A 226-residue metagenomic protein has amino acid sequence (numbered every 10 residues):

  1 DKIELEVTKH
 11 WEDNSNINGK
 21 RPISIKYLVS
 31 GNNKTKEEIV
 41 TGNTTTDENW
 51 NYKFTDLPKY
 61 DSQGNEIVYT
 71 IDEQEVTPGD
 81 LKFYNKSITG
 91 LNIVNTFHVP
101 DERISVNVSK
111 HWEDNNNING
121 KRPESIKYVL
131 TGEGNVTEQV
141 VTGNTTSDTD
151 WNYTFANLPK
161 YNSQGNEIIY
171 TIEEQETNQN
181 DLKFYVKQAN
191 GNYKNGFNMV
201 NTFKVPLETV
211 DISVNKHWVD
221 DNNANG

Functional and structural regions predicted by a protein language model:
D1-G226: Solvent-exposed loop/turn and edge beta-strand elements of beta-rich ligand-binding domains
